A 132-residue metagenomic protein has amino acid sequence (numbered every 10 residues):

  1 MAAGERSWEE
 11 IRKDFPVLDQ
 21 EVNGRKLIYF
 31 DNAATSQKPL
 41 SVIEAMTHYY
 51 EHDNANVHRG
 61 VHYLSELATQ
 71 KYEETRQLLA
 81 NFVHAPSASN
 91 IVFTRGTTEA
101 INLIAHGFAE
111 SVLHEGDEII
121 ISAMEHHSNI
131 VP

Functional and structural regions predicted by a protein language model:
M1-P132: Pyridoxal 5′-phosphate
